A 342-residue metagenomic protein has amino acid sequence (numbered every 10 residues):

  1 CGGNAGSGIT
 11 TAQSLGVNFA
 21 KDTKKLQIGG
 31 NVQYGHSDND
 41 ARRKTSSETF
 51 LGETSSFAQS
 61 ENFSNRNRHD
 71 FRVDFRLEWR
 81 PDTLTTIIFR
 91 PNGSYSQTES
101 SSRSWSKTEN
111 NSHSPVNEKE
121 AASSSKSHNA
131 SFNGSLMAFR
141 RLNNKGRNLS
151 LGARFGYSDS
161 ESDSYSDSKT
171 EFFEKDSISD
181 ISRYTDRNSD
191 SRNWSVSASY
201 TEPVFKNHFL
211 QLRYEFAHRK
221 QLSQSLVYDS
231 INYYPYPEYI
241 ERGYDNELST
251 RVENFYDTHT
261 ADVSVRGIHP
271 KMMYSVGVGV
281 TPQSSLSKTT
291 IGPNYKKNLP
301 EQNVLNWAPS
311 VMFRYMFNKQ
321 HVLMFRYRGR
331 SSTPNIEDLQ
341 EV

Functional and structural regions predicted by a protein language model:
C1-G16, K21-V342: Primarily recognizes Gram-negative and organellar outer-membrane beta-barrels
